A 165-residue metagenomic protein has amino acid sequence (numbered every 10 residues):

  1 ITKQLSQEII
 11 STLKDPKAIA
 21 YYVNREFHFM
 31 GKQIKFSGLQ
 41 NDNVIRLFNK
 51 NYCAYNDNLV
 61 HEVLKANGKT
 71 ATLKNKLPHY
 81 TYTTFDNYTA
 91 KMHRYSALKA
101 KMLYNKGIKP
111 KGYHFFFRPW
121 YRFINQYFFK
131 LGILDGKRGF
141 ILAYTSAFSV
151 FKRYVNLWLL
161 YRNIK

Functional and structural regions predicted by a protein language model:
T2-I164: Catalytic-site signature of metal-activated, phosphate-bearing donor transferases, centered on the GT-A/GT-A-like
